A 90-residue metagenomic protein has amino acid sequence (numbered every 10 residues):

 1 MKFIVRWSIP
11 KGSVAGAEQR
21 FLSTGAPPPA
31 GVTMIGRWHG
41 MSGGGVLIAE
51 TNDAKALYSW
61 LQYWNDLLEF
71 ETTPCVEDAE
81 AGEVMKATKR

Functional and structural regions predicted by a protein language model:
M1-R90: Conserved, structured core segments of small domains
